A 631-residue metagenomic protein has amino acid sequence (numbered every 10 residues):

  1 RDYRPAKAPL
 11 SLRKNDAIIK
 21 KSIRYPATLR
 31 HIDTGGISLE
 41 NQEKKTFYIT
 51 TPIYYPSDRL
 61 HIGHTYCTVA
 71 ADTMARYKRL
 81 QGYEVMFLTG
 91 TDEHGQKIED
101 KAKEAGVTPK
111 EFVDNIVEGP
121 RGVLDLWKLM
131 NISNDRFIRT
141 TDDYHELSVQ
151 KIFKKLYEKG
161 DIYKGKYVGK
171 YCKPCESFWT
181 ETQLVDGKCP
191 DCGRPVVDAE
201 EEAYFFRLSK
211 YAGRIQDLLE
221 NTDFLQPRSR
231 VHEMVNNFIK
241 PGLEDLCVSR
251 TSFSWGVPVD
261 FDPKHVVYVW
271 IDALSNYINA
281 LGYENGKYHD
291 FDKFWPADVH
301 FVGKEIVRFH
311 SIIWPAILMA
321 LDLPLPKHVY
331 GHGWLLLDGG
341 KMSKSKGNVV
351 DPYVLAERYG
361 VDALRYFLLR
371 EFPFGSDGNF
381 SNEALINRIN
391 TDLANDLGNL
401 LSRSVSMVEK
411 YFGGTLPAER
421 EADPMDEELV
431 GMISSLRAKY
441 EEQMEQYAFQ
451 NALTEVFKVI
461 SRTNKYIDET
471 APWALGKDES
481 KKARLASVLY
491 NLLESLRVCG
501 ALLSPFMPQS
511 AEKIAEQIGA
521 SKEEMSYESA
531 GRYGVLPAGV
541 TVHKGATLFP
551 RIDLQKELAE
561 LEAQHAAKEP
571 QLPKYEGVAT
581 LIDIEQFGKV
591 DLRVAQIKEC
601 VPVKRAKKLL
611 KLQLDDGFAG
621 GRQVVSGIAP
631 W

Functional and structural regions predicted by a protein language model:
D2-Y3, Y25, H31-D33: Intrinsic-disorder-associated, low-complexity terminal segments enriched in Asp/Asn/His/Tyr and depleted of Lys/Arg
K7, R13-K14, K20: Charged/polar low-complexity intrinsically disordered segments
K14-A17, H31-T46, K170, Q183-G187 (+3 more regions): Basic, alpha-helical terminal appendages of large translation-related enzymes
L39-I162, E176: N-terminal Rossmann-like or analogous alpha/beta NTP/dinucleotide-binding catalytic cores that position adenine
L39-T89, Y144-S148, C192, D198-K410 (+2 more regions): Structured secondary-structure scaffolds
M130-I138, Y157-K170, T182-Q183, V197-A199 (+3 more regions): Short secondary-structure capping/junction motifs at helix and strand boundaries
D161-A212: Cys/His-rich short segments
P373-S376, F380-A384, I389, S404-R420 (+2 more regions): Long, amphipathic alpha-helical stalk/connector segments used for oligomerization, subunit docking, or mechanical
